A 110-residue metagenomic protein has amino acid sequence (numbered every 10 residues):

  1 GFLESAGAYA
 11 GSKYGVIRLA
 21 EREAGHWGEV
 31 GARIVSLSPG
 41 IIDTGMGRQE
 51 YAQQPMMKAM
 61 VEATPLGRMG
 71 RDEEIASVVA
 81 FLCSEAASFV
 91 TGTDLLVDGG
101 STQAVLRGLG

Functional and structural regions predicted by a protein language model:
G1-V30, I41-I42: Catalytic loop of short-chain dehydrogenase/reductase
A8-Y9, I17, S36, K58-A86 (+2 more regions): C-terminal helical subdomain
G28-R33, V90-G92: Short, small/polar-rich loop/turn modules that mediate ligand/substrate recognition or access, typified
P39-G40, T44-G45, T93, G100: Proline-glycine-enriched beta-turn/loop adjacent to the NAD(P) cofactor-binding site in Rossmann-like oxidoreductases
I41-A63, A104-G110: A glycine/serine/threonine-rich, flexible loop-to-helix segment that serves as the NAD(P) cofactor-binding "lid"
T91-G110: Short C-terminal tail/terminal secondary-structure segment of NAD(P)H-dependent dehydrogenase/reductase domains
